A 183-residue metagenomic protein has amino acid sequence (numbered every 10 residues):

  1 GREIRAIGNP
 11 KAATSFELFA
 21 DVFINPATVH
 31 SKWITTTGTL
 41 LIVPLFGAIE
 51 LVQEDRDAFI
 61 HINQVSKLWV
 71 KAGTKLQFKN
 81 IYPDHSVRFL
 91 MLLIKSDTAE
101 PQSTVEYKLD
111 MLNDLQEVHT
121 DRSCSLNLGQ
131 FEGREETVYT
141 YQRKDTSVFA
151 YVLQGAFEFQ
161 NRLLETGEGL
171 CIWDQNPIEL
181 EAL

Functional and structural regions predicted by a protein language model:
G1-W33, T39, E106-Y141: A short glycine-rich, His/Asp/Glu-containing loop-to-beta-strand
T14, A20, T28, L40 (+3 more regions): Conserved SET/PR-domain catalytic core that frames the SAM/AdoMet-binding pocket
S31-T35, I42-V43, A58-H61, K67-K71 (+1 more regions): Short, charge-rich binding segments
T36-D55, I62-Q64, Y141-R162, T166: Glycine- and acidic-residue-biased ligand/ion/polar-headgroup-sensing regions
Q53-A72, D110-N113, E158-E179: Short acidic-glycine-tyrosine-enriched beta hairpin
D55-D57, K71-E100, R122, D174-L183: Ligand-binding loop in jelly-roll beta-barrel domains
E100-E106: Short, charged, solvent-exposed linker or helix-capping segments at domain edges/interfaces that act as flexible hinges
S125-L183: Hydrophobic secondary-structure block in the mid-to-C-terminal portion of proteins
